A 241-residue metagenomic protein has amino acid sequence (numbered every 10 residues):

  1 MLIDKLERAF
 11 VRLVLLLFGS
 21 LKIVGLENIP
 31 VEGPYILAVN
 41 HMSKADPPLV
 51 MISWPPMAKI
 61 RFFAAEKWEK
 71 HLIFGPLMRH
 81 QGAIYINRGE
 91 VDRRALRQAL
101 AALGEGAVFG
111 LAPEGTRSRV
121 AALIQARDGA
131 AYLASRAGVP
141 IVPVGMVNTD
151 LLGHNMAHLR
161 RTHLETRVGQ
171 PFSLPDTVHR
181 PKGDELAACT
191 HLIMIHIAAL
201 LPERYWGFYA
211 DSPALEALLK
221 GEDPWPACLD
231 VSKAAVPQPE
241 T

Functional and structural regions predicted by a protein language model:
L2-I3, E7, L16, P30-E90: Catalytic core of membrane glycerolipid acyltransferases/transacylases, capturing the structured, soluble-facing
L2-L6, R94-T241: Non-catalytic C-terminal accessory region of glycerolipid acyltransferases and related lyso-lipid remodeling enzymes
L16-V24, V147-D150: Short gly/ser/thr-rich secondary-structure transition/capping motifs
G19, G89-R93, L123: A conditional alpha-helix N-cap/helix-loop micro-motif detector
K22-E32: Membrane-interface helix-loop junction between the first two transmembrane segments
I23, H71, R93-L96: Structural motif corresponding to alpha-helix initiation and N-cap regions
G25, A64-A65, G82, A112-P113 (+1 more regions): A secondary-structure boundary/capping signal
